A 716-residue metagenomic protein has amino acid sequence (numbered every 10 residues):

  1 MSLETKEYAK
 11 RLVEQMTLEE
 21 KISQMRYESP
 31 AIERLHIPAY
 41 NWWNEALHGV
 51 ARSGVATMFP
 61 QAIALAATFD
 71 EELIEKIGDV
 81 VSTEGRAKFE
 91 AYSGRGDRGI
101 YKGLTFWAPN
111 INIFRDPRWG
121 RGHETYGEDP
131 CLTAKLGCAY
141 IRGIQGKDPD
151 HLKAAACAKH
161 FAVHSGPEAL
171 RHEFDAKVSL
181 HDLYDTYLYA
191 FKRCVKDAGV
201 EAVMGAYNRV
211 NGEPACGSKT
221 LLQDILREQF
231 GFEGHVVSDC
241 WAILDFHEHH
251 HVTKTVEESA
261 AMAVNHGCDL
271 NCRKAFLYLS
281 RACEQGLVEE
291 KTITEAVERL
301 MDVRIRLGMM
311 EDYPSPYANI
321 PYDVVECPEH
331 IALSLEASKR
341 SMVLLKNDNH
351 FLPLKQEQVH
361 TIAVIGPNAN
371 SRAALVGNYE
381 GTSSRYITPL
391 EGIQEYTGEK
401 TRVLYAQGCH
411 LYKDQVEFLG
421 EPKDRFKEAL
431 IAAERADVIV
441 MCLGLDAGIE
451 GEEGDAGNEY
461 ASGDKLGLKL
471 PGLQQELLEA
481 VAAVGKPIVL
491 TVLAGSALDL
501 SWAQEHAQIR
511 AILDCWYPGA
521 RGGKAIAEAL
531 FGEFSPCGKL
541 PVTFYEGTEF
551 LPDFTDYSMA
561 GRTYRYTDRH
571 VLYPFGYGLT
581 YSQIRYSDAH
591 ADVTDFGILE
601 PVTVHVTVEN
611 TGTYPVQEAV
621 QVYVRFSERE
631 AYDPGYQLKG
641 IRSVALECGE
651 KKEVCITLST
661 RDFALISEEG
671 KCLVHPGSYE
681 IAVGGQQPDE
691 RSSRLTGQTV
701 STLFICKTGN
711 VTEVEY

Functional and structural regions predicted by a protein language model:
M1-S667, H675-V683, Q687, E715-Y716: Glycoside hydrolase catalytic-domain context in secreted enzymes
E669-C672, S692-R694: Short proline/glycine-enriched turn/loop segments at secondary-structure junctions
E690-E715: Short beta-strand elements
